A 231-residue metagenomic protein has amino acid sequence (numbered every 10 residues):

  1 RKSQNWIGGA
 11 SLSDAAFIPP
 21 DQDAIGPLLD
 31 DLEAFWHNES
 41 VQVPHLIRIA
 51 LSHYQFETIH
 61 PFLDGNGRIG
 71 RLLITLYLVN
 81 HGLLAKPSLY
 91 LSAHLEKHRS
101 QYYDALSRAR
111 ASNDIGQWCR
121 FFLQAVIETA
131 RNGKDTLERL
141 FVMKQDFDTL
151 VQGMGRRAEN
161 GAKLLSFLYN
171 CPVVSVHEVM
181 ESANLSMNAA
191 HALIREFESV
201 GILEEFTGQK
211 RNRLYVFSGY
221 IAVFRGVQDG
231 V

Functional and structural regions predicted by a protein language model:
R1-V231: FIC/Doc superfamily catalytic core
